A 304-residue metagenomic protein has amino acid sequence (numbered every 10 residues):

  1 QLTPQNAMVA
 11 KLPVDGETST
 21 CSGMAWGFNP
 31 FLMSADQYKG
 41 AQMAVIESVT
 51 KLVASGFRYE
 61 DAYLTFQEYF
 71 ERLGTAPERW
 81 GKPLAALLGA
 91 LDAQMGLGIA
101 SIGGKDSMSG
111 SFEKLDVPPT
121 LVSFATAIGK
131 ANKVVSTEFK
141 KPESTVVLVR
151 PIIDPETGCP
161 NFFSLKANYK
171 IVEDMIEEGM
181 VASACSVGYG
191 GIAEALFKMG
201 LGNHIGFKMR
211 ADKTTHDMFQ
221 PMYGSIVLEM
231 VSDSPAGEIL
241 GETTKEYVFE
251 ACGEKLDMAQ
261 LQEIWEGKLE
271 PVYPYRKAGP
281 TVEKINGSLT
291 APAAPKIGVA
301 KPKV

Functional and structural regions predicted by a protein language model:
Q1-T18, A25-M33, E78, P83-A85 (+2 more regions): Intein/HINT protein-splicing elements and their conserved insertion hotspots or analogous self-processing inserts
A35-G110: A glycine-rich phosphate/pyrophosphate-binding beta-strand-loop-alpha-helix module
L228-S232: Short beta-strand-to-loop capping motifs
